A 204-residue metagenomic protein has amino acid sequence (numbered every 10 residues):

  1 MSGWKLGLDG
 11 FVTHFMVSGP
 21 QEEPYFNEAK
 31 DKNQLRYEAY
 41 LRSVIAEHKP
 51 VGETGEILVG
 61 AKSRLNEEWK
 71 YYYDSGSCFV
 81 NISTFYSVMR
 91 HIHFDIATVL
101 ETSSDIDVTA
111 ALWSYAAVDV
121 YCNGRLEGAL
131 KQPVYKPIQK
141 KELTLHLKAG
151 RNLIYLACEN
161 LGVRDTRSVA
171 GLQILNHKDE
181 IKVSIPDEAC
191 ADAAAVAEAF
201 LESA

Functional and structural regions predicted by a protein language model:
M1-C78, A157-A204: Accessory carbohydrate-binding/adhesion or oligomerization-edge regions at the termini of glycan-active proteins
F11, F15-V17, V99-E101, T144-H146: Generic structural detector for well-ordered beta-strands
V80-T84, D95-A97, I138-E142: Short structured motifs
V88-L100: Short beta-strands within extracellular/lumenal beta-sheet-rich domains
I92-F94, S104-I106, S114, P137-Q139: Residues that act as N-cap/strand-start positions at coil-to-secondary-structure junctions
E101, D107-T109, E142-H146, G171-I174 (+1 more regions): Ser/Thr- (and often Asn-) enriched beta-sheet segments in non-cytosolic proteins
T102, D107-Y121, I154: Aromatic-lined ligand-binding clefts that engage carbohydrates, nucleic acids, or primary amines
D119-G171: Beta-strand-rich ligand-recognition modules
